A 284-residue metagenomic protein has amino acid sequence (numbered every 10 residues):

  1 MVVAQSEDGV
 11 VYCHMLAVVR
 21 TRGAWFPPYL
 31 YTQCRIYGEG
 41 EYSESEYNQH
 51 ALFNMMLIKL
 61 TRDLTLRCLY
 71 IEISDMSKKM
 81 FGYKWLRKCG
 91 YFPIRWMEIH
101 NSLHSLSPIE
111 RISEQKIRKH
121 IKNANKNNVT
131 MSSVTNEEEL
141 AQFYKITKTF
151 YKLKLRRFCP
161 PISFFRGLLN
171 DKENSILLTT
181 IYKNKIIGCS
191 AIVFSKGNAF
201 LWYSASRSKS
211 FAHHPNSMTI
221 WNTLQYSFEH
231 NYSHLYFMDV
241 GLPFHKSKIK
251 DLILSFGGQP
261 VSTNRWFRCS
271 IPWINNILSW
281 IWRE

Functional and structural regions predicted by a protein language model:
M1-A24, D75-F211: A conserved beta-strand-loop-helix scaffold within acyl/acetyltransferase catalytic domains
V3, M15, Y31, Y37-S43 (+4 more regions): Aromatic (often tryptophan-rich) hydrophobic motifs at membrane interfaces
R20-G38: A short glycine/small-residue-enriched secondary-structure motif
E46-H50, E110, F158, H213 (+1 more regions): Flexible, glycine- and charge-enriched loops at secondary-structure boundaries
Q49-R95: Non-catalytic accessory segments adjacent to catalytic cores
Y70-I73, S132, L235-M238: Short catalytic-loop micro-motif centered on adjacent basic/acidic residues
N101-L106, C269-E284: C-terminal "cap" of GNAT-fold acetyltransferases
